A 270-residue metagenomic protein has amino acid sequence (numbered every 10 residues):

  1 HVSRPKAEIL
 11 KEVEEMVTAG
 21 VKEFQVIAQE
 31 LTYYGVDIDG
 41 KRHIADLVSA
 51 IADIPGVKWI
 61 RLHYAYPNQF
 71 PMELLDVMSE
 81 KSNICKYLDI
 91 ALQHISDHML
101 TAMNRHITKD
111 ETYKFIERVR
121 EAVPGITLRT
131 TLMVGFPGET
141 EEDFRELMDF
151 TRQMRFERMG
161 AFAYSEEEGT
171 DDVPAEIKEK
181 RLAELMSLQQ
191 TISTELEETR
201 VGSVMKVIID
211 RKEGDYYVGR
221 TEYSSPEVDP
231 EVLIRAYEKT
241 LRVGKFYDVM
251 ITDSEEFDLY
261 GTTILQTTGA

Functional and structural regions predicted by a protein language model:
H1-A7: Canonical Radical SAM [4Fe-4S] cluster-binding loop centered on the CxxxCxxC motif and its immediate flanking residues
I9, V26, L62, I90 (+6 more regions): Conserved, mostly hydrophobic/aromatic
V17-E141: Conserved SAM/AdoMet-binding glycine-rich loop
K22, K58, E157, F162 (+2 more regions): Short acidic/polar active-site loop segments enriched in Thr and Asp
L132, F144, Q153, A161-F162: A glycine- and small/hydrophobic-rich beta-loop-beta segment that serves as a flexible "lid/hinge" or phosphate-binding
E139, T151-F156: Contiguous mid-protein beta-loop-alpha structural module that forms a pocket-lining wall or clamp of enzyme active
A163, D172-A270: Terminal RNA-binding accessory module
